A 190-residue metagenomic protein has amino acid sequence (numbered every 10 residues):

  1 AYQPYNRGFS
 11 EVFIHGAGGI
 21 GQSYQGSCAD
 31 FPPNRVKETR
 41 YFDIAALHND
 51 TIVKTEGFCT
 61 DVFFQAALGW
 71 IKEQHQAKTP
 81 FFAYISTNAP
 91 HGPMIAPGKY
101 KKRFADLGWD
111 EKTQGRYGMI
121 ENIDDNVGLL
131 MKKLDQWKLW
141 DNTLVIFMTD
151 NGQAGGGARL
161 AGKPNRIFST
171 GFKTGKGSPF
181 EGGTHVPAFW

Functional and structural regions predicted by a protein language model:
A1-F81, T87-A96, A105, Q114-Y117: Formylglycine-dependent
Y2-G8, G92-K99, K132-W190: Histidine-centered active-site microenvironments of extracellular/periplasmic hydrolases and transferases
A45, S86, H185-F189: Residues embedded in well-ordered beta-strands
L47-I52, G108-T113, F147, S169-K173: Flexible glycine/proline-enriched surface loops and loop-helix/loop-strand junctions
T55-F58, E111-E121, L160-K163, K176-F180: Alpha-helix capping and helix-loop boundary segments enriched in small/acidic/polar residues
V62-K72, K102-T143: A long, amphipathic alpha-helix that forms part of the scaffold/cap immediately adjacent to metal-dependent active
F82-S86, I146-T149: Short beta-strand segments
